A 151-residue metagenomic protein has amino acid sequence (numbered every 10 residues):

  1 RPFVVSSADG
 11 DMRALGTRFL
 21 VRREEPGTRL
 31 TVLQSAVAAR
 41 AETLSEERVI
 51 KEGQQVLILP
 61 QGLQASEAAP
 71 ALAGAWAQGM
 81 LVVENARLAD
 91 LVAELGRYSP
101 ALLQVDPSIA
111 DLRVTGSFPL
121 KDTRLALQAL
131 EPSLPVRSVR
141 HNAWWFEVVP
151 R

Functional and structural regions predicted by a protein language model:
R1-R151: A residue-level detector for the "anchor" residue at the start of short, highly conserved motifs
